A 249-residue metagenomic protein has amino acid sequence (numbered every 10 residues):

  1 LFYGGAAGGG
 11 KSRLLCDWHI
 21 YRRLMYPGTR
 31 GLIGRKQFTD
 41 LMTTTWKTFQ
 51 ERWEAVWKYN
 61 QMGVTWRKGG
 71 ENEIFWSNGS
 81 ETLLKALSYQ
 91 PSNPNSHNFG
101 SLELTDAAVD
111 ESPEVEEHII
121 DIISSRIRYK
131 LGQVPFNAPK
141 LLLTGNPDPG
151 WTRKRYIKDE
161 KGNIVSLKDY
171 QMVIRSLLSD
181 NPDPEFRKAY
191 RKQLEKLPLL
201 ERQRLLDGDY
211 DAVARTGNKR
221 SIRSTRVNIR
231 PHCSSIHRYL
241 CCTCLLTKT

Functional and structural regions predicted by a protein language model:
L1-D17: Walker A/P-loop
S12-P27, T48: Walker A/P-loop NTP-binding motif
G28-T29, P139: Nucleotide donor/acceptor-binding cores
T29-L41: Conserved RecA-like ASCE P-loop NTPase motor core of nucleic-acid helicases/translocases
D40-T105: Inter-Walker segment of RecA-like/P-loop motor cores
D110-E111: Walker B catalytic acidic pair
E114-D183, A189-K192, K196: ASCE P-loop NTPase helicase motor core
N181-K248: ATPase catalytic-site recognition across NTP-hydrolyzing enzymes
